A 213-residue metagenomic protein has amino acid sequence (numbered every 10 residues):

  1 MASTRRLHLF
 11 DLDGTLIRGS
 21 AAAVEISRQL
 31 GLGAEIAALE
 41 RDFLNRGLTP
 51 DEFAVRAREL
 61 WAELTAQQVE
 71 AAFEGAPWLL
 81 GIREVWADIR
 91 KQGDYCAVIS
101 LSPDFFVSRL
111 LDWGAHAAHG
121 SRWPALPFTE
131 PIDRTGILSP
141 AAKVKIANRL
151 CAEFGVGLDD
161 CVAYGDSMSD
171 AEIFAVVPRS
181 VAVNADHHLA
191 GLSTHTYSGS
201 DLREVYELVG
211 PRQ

Functional and structural regions predicted by a protein language model:
M1-D51, V55: Active-site neighborhood of HAD-like aspartate-dependent phosphohydrolases
A2, L7, F73-Q213: C-terminal cap/substrate-recognition subdomain and adjoining C-terminal extension of metal-dependent phosphatase-like
G14, V24-I26, D42, A54-W61 (+3 more regions): Short, flexible segments with low predicted structural confidence
R18, N45, T49, W61 (+3 more regions): Catalytic cores of large soluble enzymes that bind and process phosphate-bearing ligands
L30, W61-L64, F154: A broad structural signal for alpha-helix termini and local helix breaks/kinks
A34-E40, Q67-V69, L158: Short, surface-exposed acidic
A34-F43, E59-L60, F106, W123-P124: Short N-terminal helix-initiation segments at or just after the protein's N-terminus
D51-E84, D94: Metal-dependent phosphoesterase signature
